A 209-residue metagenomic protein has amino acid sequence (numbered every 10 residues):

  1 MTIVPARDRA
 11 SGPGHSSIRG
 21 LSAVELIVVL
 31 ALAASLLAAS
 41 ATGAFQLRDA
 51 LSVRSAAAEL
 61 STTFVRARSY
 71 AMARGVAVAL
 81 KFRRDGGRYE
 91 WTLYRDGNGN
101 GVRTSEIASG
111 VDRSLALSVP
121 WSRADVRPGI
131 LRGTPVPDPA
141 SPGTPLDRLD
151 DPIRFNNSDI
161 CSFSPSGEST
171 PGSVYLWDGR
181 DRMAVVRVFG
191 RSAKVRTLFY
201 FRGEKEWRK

Functional and structural regions predicted by a protein language model:
M1-H15, L21, I27-L30, S35 (+5 more regions): N-terminal helix-rich module
